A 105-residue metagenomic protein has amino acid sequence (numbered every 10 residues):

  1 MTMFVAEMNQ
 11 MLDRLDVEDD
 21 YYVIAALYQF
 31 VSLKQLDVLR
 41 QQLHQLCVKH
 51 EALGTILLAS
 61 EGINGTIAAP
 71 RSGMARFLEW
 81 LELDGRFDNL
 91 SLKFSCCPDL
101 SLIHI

Functional and structural regions predicted by a protein language model:
M1-Q10: Long, contiguous juxta-domain segments that are non-catalytic but functionally important
M11-L33: Short glycine-/aliphatic-rich beta-strand segments at the starts of folded cytosolic domains
L33-E51: Short amphipathic alpha-helix segments
R40-L43, R76-D84: Short amphipathic alpha-helices in soluble, non-transmembrane regions that often serve as interface/regulatory elements
L58-I63: Short Gly/Ser/Thr- and Asp/Glu-enriched loop/turn motifs at secondary-structure junctions
A68-M74: Helix N-cap motif at beta-to-alpha junctions
L83-P98: Conserved short beta-strand edge segments in small beta-sheet-based binding/regulatory domains
I103-I105: Conserved small/polar residues in nucleotide/adenosyl-binding loops
